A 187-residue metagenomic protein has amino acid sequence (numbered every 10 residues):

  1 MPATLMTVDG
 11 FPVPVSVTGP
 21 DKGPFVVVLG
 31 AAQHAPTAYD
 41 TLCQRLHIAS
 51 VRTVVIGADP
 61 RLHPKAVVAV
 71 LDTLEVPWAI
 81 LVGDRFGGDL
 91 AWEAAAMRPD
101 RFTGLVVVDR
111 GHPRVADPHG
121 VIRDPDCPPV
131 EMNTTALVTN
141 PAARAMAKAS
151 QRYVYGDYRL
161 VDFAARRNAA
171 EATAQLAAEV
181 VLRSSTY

Functional and structural regions predicted by a protein language model:
M1-V13: N-terminal cap/lid segment of alpha/beta-hydrolase-fold proteins
P14-P60: Conserved HGGG/HGGXW glycine-rich cap/lid loop of the alpha/beta-hydrolase fold
T41, E93-M97: Active-site signature of alpha/beta-hydrolase-fold catalytic machinery across serine- and Asp/Cys-nucleophile hydrolases
L62-A79: Conserved acidic catalytic loop of the alpha/beta-hydrolase fold
V82-A91: Gly/Ala-rich beta-loop-alpha elbow adjacent to hydrolase catalytic centers
L90-A94, A116: Hydrolases whose catalytic domains are alpha/beta-hydrolase-1, hotdog thioesterase, or metallo-beta-lactamase-like
D100-A116: A conserved short beta-strand
P113-A172: The feature captures the conserved acid-bearing segment of alpha/beta-hydrolase catalytic domains
